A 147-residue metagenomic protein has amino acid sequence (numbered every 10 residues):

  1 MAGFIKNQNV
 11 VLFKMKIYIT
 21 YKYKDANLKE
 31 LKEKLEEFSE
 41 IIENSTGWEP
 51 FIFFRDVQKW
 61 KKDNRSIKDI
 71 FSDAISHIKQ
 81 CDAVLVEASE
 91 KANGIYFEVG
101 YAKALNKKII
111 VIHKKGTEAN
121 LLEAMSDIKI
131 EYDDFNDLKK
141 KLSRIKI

Functional and structural regions predicted by a protein language model:
A2-I5, N9-I147: Conserved catalytic or regulatory cores that recognize and/or transform ribose-phosphate-containing ligands
